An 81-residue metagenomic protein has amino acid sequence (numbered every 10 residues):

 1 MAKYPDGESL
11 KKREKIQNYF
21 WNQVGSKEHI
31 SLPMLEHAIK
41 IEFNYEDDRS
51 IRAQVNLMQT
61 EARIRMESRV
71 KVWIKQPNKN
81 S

Functional and structural regions predicted by a protein language model:
M1-N22: Short alpha-helical segments that sit at the start of domains
A2-P5, S26-H29, I64: N-terminal regulatory modules in eukaryotic regulatory proteins
N22-Q23, E42: Alpha-helix C-capping/helix-to-loop hinge sites
S26-I39: Short acidic, hydrophobic short linear motifs in intrinsically disordered regions
K40, N56, T60: Residue-level detection of the helix-turn-helix DNA-binding "recognition helix"
Y45-L57: Short amphipathic alpha-helical interaction segments
Q59-R69: A short, conserved structural fragment
R69-S81: Short, cationic-aromatic polyanion-contact patches
